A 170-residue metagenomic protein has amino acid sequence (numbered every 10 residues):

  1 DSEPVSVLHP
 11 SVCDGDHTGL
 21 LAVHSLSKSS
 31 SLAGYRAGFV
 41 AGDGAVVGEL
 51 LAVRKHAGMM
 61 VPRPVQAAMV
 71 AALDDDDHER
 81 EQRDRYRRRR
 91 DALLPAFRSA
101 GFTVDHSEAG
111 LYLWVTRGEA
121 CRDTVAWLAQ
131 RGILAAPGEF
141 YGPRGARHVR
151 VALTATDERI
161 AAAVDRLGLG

Functional and structural regions predicted by a protein language model:
D1-L32: Active-site pre-lysine segment of PLP-dependent enzymes
V12-D16, A45-V65: Active-site C-terminal subdomain of aminotransferase-like
C13-D14, S31, G44-E49, H78 (+1 more regions): Short helix-loop capping/hinge motifs at secondary-structure junctions, enriched in acidic/polar residues
G15, D123, Q130-A135, Y141-G170: PLP-dependent enzyme catalytic core of the Aspartate aminotransferase-like
A37-G44, T116: Short beta-strand-to-turn element immediately C-terminal to the catalytic PLP-Schiff-base lysine in fold type I
E49-A57, A72-P95: Structural signature of PLP-dependent enzymes
Q66, V70, Y86-F97, V104-T116 (+1 more regions): Conserved glycine-rich beta-strand-loop-beta hairpin in the small C-terminal domain of fold type I
